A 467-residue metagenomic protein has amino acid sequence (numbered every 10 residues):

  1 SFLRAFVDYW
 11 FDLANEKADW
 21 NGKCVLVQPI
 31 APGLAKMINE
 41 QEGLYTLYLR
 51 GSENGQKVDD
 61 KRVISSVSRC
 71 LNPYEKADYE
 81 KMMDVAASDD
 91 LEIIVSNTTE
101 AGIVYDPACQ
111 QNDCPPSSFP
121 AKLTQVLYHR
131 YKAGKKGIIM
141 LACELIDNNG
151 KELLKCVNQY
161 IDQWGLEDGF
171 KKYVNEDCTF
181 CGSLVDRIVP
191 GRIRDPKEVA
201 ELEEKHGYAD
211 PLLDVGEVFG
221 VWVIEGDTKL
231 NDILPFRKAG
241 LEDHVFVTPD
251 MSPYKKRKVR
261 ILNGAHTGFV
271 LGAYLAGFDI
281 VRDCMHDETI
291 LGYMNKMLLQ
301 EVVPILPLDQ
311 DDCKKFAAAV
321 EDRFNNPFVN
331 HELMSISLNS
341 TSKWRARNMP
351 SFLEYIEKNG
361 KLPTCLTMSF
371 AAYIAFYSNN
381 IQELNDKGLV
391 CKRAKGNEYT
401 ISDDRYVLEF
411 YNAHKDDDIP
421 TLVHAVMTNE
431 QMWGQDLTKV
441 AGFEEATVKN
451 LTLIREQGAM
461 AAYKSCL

Functional and structural regions predicted by a protein language model:
S1-L467: Substrate/ligand-engaging "lid" and interaction regions
